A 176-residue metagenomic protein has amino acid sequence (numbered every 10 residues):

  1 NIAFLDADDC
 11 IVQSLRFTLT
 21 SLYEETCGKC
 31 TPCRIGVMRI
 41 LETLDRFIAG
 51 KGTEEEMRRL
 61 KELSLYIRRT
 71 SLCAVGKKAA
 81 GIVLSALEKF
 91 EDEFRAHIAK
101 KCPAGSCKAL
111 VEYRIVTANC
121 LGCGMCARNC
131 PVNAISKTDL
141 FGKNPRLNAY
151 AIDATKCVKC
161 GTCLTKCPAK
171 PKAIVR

Functional and structural regions predicted by a protein language model:
N1-Y113, M125, N129: Redox cofactor-anchoring modules in respiratory/redox and cofactor-processing assemblies
T18-S21, C102-G122, S136-K159, K172-R176: Ferredoxin-like iron-sulfur electron-transfer modules
T26-K29, N119, N129, T155-K156 (+1 more regions): Short pre-active-site segment immediately N-terminal to redox-active cysteine/selenocysteine motifs in thiol-based
P32-M38, M125-P145, T162-R176: Iron-sulfur cluster-binding cysteine motifs and their immediate structural context in ferredoxin-like electron-transfer
T43, C73, P131, D153 (+1 more regions): Non-transmembrane, interaction-prone segments in cytosolic or luminal domains
Y66, K159-T162: Alpha-helical scaffold segments in carbohydrate-active enzymes
